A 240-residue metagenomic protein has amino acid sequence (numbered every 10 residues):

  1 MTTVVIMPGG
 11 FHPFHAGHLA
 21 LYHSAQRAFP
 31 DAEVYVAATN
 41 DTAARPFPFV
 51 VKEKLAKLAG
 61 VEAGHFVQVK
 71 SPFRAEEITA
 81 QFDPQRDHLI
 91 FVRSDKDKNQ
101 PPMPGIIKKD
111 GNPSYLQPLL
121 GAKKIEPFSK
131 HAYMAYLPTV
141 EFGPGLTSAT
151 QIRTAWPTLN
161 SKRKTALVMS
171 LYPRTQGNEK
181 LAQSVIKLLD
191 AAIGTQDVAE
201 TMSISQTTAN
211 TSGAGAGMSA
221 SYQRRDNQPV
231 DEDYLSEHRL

Functional and structural regions predicted by a protein language model:
M1-S205, G213-R225, P229-R239: Nucleotidyltransferase catalytic core that binds NTPs
A209: Short acidic (Asp/Glu) patches
